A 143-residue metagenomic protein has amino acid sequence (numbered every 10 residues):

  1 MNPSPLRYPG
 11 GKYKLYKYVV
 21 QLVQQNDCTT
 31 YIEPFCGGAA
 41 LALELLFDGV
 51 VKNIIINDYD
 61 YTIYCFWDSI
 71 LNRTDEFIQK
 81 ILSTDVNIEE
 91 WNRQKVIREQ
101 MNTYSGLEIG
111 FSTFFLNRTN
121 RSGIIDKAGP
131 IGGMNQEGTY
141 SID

Functional and structural regions predicted by a protein language model:
M1-Q21, I70-D143: SAM-dependent nucleic-acid methyltransferase catalytic core
Q21, T29-E99: SAM cofactor-binding core of SAM-dependent methyltransferases, primarily the Rossmann-like beta-alpha-beta module
N26: Active-site charged/polar residues at nucleotide-handling catalytic sites that mediate phosphoryl, nucleotidyl
